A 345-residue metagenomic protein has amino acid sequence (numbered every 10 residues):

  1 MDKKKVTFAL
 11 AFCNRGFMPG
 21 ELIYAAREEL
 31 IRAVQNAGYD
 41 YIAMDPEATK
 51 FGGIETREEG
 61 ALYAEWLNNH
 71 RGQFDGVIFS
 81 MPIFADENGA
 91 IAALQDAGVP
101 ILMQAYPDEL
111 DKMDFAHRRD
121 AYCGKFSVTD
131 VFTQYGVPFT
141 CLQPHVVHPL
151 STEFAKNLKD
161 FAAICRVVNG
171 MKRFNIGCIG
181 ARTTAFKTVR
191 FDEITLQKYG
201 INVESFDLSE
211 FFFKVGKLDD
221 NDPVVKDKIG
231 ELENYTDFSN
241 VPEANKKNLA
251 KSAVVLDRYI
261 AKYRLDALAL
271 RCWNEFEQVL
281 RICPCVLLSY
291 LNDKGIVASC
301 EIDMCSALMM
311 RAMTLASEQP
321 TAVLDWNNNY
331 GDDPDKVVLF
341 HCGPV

Functional and structural regions predicted by a protein language model:
M1-A25, A37-Y39, T56-E58, N68-F74 (+1 more regions): Mature N-terminal, pre-catalytic/accessory segment of carbohydrate-active enzymes
K3-A9, Y41, A105, E109-D227 (+1 more regions): Cap/lid and interdomain-hinge subdomains that line or gate substrate/regulatory clefts in soluble alpha/beta enzymes
K4, F8, E21-E29, T49-K50 (+10 more regions): Anaerobic metallocofactor- and corrinoid-dependent redox/one-carbon enzyme cores, especially those from methanogenesis
E29-Y41: Signal peptide-proximal N-terminal region of secreted/periplasmic/extracellular or secretory-lumen proteins
D40-H70, F213-D222: N-terminal beta-loop-helix "entrance" segment that forms/cooperates in small-molecule cofactor or anionic ligand
L62-L94, G98-V99: Glycine-rich, N-terminal phosphate-binding loop and its surrounding beta-alpha-beta segment
D227-L256: Active-site loops and adjacent core secondary-structure elements that bind or stabilize anionic groups
